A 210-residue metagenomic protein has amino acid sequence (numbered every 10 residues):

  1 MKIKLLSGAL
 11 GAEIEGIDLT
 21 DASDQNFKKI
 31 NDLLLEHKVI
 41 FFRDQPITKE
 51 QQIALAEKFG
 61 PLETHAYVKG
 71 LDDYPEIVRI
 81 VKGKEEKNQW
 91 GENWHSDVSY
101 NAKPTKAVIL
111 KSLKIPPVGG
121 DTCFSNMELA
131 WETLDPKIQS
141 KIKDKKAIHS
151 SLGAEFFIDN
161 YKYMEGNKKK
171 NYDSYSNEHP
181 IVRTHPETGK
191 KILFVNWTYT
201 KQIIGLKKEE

Functional and structural regions predicted by a protein language model:
M1-E210: Non-heme Fe(II) oxygenase catalytic core, chiefly the N-lobe of the double-stranded beta-helix
